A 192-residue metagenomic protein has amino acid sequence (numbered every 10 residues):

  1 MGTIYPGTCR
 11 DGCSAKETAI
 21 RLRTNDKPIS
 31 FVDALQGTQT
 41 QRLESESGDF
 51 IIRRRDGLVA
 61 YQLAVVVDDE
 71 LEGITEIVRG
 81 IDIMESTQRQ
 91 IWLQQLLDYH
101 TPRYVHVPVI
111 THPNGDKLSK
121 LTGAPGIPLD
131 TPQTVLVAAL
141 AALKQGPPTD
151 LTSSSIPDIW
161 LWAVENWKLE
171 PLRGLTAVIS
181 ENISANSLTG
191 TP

Functional and structural regions predicted by a protein language model:
M1-L129, P147, I183-P192: Active-site cores that bind ATP or allylic diphosphates and position pyrophosphate for catalysis
N114-P192: Conserved catalytic-core subdomain
